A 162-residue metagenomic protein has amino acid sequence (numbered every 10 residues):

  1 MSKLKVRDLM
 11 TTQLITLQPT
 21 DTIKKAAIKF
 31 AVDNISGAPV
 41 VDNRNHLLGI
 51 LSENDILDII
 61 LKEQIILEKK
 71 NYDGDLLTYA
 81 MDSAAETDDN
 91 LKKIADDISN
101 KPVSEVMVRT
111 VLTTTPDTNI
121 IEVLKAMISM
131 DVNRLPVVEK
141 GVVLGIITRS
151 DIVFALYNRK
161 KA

Functional and structural regions predicted by a protein language model:
M1-K29, I35, V40-D42, L47-L48 (+3 more regions): Bateman/CBS regulatory modules and CBS-like beta-alpha motifs in cytosolic regions of diverse proteins
A31-N34, D55, Q64, D131 (+1 more regions): Residue-level detector of secondary-structure transition/capping positions
S36-E68: Generic detector of contiguous secondary-structure segments
G49-L57, V138, G145-I152: Short hydrophobic beta-strand motif reused across regulatory alpha/beta modules
L57-Y72, V153-A162: A short, polar/charged loop-to-alpha-helix boundary motif
M130, R134, R149-K160: Gly/Ser-rich helix-loop-strand patches that form or flank binding pockets for ribonucleotide-derived cofactors
